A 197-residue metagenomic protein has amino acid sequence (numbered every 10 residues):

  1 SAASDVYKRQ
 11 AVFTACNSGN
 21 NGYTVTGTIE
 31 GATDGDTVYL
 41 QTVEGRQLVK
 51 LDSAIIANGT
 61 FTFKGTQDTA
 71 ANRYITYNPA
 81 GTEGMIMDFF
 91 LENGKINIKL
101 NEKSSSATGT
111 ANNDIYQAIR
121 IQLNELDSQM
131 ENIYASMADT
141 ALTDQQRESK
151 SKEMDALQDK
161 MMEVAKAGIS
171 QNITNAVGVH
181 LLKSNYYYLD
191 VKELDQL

Functional and structural regions predicted by a protein language model:
S1-Y7: Short, small-residue-biased leader/transition segments that mark boundaries at the very start of proteins
C16-E163: A non-transmembrane, solvent-exposed segment enriched in polar/low-complexity residues
A165-I169, L182-K183: Amphipathic alpha-helical segments within well-ordered protein domains
T174-S184: Amphipathic alpha-helical repeat scaffolds of TPR domains
K192-L197: Alpha-helical repeat scaffolds
